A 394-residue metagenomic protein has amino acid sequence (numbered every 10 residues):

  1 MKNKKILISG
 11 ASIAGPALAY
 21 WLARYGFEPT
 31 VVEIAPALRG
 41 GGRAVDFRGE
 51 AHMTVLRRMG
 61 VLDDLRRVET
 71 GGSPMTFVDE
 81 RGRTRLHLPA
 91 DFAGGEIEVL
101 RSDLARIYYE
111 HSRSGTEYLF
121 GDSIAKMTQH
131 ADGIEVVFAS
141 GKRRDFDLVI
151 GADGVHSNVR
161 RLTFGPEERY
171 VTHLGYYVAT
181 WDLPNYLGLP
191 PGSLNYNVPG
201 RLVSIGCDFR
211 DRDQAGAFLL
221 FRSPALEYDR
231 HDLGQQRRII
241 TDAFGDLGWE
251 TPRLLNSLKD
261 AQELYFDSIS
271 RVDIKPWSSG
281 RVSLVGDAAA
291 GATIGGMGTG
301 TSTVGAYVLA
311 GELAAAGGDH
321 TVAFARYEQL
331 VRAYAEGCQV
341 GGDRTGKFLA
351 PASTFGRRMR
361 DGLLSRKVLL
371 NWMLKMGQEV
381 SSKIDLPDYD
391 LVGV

Functional and structural regions predicted by a protein language model:
M1-S9, A23-Y25, G42, R48-D182 (+3 more regions): Conserved N-terminal helical subregion
K5, E28, Q214-G216: Residues at the starts of beta-strands that form the adenosine-phosphate
L7-P36, I150-G151, Q262-L349: Conserved mid-domain beta->alpha element of the FAD-binding
Q129-H130, G206-R210: Short beta-strand micro-motifs enriched in acidic
S157, V178-T180, R201-S204, A289-A290: Histidine-centered metal-chelating micro-motifs
N185-Y186, P191, F209-D213, F221-G295: FAD/FMN-dependent oxidoreductases across multiple families
L189-L202: Mid-domain catalytic core of redox enzymes that form a hydrophobic substrate pocket/lid adjacent to a catalytic redox
R344-D388, V394: Alpha-helical membrane-targeting segments
